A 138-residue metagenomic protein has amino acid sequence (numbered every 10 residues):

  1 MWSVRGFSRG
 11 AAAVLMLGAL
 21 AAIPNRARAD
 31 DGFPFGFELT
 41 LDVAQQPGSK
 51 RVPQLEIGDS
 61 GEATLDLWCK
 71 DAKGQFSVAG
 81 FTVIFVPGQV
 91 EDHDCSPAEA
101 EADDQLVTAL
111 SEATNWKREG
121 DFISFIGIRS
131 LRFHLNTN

Functional and structural regions predicted by a protein language model:
W2, R9-A12, L20-N138: Lipid interaction determinants
